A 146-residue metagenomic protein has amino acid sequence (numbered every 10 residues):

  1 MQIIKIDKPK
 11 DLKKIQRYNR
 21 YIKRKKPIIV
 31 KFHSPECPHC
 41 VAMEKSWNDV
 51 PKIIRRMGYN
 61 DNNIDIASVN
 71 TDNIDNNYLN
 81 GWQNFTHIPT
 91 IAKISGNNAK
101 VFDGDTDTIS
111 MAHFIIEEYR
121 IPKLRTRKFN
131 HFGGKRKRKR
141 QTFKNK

Functional and structural regions predicted by a protein language model:
M1-I28, N62-D72, G81, I94-N98 (+1 more regions): N-terminal leader/targeting and pre-domain segments
Q16-R56: Local sequence-structure signature of Cys/Sec-based thiol-disulfide redox active-site neighborhoods
C40-A42, Y78, V101-D103: Intrinsically disordered, low-complexity regions enriched in proline, serine, glycine and charged residues
K45-N48, T86, I109, H113: Amphipathic alpha-helical interface elements that mediate macromolecular binding in regulatory proteins
R55-R56, N60, F102: Catalytic phosphate/metal-binding cores of nucleic-acid and nucleotide-processing enzymes, i.e., regions that mediate
G81-H87: A short glycine-leucine-enriched loop at secondary-structure breakpoints that most characteristically corresponds
H87-I91, A99-K100: Bromodomain acetyl-lysine reader domains
